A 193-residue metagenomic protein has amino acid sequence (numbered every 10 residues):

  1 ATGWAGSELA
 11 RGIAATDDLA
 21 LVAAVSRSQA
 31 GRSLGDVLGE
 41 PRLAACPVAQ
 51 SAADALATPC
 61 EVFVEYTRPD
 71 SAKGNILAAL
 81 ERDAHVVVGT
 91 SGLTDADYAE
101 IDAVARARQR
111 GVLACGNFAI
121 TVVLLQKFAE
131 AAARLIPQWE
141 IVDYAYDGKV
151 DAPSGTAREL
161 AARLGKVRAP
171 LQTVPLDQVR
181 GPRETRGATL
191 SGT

Functional and structural regions predicted by a protein language model:
T2, V64, T90-S91, N117 (+1 more regions): Glycine- and other small-residue-rich loops at beta-strand/loop junctions that grip anionic moieties
W4, E8-G12, V62, A78 (+4 more regions): Alpha-helical scaffold segments in soluble metabolic enzymes
W4, T67, A96, I120-V123 (+4 more regions): Conserved active-site and cofactor/substrate-binding residues in soluble primary-metabolism enzymes
W4-A57, P137-T193: C-terminal substrate-binding/catalytic lobe of Rossmann-fold NAD(P)-dependent oxidoreductases
V22, A49, V87, G111-L113: Structural detector of well-ordered beta-strand residues that form the stable sheet scaffold of enzyme domains
A53-G74, H85-G89: Rossmann-like NAD(P)-binding element
V62, R108, P137-Q138: A generic structural signal for short beta-strands and their flanking turns/coil linkers
D70-R82, G89-A114, A119-V123, K127-A132: Rossmann-fold NAD(P)-binding glycine/threonine-rich loop
